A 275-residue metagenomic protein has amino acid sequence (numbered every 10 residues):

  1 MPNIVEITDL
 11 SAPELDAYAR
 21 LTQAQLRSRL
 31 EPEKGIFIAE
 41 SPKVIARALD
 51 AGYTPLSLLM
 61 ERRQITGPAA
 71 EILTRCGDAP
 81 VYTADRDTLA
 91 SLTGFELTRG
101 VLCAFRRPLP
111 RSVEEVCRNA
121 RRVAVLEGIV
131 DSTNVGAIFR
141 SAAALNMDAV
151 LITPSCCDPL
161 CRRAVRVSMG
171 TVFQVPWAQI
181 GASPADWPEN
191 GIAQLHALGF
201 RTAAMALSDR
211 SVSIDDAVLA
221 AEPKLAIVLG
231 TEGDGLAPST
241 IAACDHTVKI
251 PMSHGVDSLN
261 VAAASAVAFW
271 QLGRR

Functional and structural regions predicted by a protein language model:
M1-A69, C156-C157: Boundary-proximal intrinsically disordered activation/regulatory segments immediately upstream of a helical core
P2-V5, R106-R210: RNA substrate-binding interface of SAM-dependent RNA methyltransferases
L49, R75, H196-A197: Anion (oxyanion) recognition and catalysis
G67-D78, T240: Short, aromatic/basic amphipathic alpha-helical patches
R75-G94: A glycine-rich helix N-cap at a beta->alpha junction
C103, S141-L145, P159-F173, P238-R275: Structured adenosyl-cofactor binding patch, chiefly the S-adenosyl-L-methionine
A203-H254: Active-site/ligand-binding-proximal alpha/beta "capping" segment
